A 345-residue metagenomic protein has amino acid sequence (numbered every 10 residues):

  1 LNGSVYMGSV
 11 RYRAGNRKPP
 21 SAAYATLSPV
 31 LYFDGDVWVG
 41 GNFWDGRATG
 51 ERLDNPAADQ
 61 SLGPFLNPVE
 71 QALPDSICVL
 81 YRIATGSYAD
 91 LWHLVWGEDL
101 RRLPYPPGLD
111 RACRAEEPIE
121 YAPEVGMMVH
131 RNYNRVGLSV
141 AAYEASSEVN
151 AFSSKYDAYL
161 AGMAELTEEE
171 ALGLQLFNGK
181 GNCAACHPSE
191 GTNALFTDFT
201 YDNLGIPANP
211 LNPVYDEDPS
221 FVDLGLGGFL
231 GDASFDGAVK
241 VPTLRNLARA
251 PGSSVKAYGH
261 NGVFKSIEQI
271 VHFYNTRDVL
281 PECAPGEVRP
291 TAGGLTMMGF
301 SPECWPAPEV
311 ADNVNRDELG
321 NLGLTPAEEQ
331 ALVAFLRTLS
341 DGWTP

Functional and structural regions predicted by a protein language model:
L1-P345: Periplasmic c-type cytochrome electron-transfer domains
